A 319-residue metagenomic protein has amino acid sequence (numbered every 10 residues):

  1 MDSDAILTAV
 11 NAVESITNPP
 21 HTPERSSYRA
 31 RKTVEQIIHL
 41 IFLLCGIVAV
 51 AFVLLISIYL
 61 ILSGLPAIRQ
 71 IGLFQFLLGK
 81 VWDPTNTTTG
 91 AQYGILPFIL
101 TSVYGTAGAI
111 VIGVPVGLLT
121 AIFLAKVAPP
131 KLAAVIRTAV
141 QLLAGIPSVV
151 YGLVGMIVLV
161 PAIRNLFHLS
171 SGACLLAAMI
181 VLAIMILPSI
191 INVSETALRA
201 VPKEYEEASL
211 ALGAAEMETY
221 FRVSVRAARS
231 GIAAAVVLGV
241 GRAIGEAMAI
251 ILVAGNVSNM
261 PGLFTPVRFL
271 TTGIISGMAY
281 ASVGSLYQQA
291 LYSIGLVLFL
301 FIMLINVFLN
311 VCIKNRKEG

Functional and structural regions predicted by a protein language model:
M1-C45, L309-G319: Transmembrane alpha-helical segments of polytopic membrane transport and secretion proteins
Y93-F123: Transmembrane alpha-helix signature in integral membrane proteins
V116-G155, G319: Cytoplasmic-entry segments and transmembrane alpha-helices of multi-pass inner-membrane transporters
Q141-I186: Generic hydrophobic transmembrane alpha-helix motif, especially the helices
P147, L212-G213, R226: Glycine/proline-centered hinge or cleavage motifs at structural transition points of membrane proteins
V193-S194, E216-A254: Transmembrane alpha-helices
E195-R199, K203, L210, A279-G319: C-terminal transmembrane helix and the adjacent membrane-cytosol boundary/short C-terminal tail of inner/organellar
I250-F299: Interhelical loop and adjacent transmembrane-helix boundary motif in polytopic membrane transport permeases
